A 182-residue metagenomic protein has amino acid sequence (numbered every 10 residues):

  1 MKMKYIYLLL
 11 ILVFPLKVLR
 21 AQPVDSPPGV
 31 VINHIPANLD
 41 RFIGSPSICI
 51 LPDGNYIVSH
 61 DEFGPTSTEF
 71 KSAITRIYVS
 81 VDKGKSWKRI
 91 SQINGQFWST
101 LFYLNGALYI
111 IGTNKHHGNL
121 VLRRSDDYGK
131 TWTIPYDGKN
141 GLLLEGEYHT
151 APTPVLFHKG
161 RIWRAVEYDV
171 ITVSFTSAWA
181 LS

Functional and structural regions predicted by a protein language model:
M1-M3: N-terminal secretory signal peptides that target proteins for export/translocation
Y5-P15: Sec-dependent N-terminal signal peptides
K17-R20: Sec/Tat signal peptide C-region and signal peptidase I cleavage site
Q22-S182: Asp-box/BNR beta-propeller blade signature and adjacent active/binding-site loops in extracellular glycan-interacting
